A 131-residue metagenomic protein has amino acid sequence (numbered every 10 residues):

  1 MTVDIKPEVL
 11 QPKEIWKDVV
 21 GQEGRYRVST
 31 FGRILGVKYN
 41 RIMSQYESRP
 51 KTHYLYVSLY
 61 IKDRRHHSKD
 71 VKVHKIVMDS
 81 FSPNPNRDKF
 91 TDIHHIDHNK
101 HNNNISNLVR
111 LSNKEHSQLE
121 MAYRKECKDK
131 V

Functional and structural regions predicted by a protein language model:
T2-I93, D97-V131: Conserved recognition-core residues within compact binding domains
